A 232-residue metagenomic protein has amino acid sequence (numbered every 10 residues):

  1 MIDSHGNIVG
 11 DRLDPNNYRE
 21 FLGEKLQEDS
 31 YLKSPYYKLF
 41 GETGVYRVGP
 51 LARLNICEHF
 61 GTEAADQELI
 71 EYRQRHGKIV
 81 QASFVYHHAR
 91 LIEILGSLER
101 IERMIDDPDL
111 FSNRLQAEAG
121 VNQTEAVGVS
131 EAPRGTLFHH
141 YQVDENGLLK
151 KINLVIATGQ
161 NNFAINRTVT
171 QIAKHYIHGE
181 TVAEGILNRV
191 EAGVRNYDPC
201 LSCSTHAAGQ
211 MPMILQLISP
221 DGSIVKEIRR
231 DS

Functional and structural regions predicted by a protein language model:
M1-S232: Metal/cofactor-centered catalytic core regions of large enzymes
